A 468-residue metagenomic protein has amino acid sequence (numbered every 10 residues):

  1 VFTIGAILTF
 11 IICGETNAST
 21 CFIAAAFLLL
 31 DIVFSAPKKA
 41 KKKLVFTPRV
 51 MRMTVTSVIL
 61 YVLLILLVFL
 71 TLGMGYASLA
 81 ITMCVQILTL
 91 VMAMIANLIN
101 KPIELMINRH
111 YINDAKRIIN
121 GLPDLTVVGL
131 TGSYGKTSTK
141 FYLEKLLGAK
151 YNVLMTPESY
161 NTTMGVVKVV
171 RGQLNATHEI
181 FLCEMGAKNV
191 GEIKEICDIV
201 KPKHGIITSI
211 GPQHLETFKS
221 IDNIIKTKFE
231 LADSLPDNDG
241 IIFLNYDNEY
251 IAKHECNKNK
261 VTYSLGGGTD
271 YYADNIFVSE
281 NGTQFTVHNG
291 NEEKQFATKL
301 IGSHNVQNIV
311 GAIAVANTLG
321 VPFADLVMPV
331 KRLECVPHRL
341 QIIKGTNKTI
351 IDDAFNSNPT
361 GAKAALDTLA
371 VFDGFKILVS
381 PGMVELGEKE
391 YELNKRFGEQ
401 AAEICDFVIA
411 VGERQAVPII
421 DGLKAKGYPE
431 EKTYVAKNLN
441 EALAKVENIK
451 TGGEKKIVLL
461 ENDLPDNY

Functional and structural regions predicted by a protein language model:
V1-E104, A314-A324, M328-Y468: ATP-dependent carboxylate-amine ligase
F2-Y246, Y250-K258, F372, A444-K445 (+1 more regions): Phosphate-binding loop of NTP-binding sites
T131-Y134, P157-E158, M185-G186, S209-I210 (+11 more regions): Fold-independent oxyanion-binding glycine-rich loops and adjacent beta-strand/coil segments at enzyme active sites
G135, N161, K188, Q213-E216 (+5 more regions): Glycine-/small-residue-rich active-site loops that bind phosphorylated ligands and cofactors
L143, L147, V166-V170, I309-L319 (+2 more regions): Buried hydrophobic packing segments
V167, I193, F218-I221, I309-V310 (+2 more regions): Conserved strand-to-helix beginnings and helix N-cap segments that scaffold or border functional pockets
V190, Y272, A362-L366: Glycine-rich, charged/polar anion/phosphate-binding loops that engage phosphate groups from diverse ligands
I207-T349, G374, K395, E399-F407 (+3 more regions): Acidic, Mg2+-coordinating active-site environments of NTP-dependent enzymes
